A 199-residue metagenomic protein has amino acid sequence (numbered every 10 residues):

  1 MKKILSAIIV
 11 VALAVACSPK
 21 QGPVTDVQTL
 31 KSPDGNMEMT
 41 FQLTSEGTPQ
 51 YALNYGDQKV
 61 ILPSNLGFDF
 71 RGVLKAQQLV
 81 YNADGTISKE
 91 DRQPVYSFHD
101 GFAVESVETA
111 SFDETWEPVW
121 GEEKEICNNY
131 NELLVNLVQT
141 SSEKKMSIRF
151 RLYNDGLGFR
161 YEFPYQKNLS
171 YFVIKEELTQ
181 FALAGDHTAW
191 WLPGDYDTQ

Functional and structural regions predicted by a protein language model:
M1-K2, P19: Generic cytosolic/nucleocytoplasmic N-terminal low-complexity/intrinsically disordered segments
K2-V10: Sec-dependent signal peptide recognition, specifically the positively charged N-region followed immediately by
V15-A16: C-terminal motif of bacterial Sec signal peptides marking the signal peptidase cleavage site
P19-Q199: N-terminal accessory beta-strand-rich subdomains and adjacent acidic, glycine-rich linkers that precede catalytic cores
